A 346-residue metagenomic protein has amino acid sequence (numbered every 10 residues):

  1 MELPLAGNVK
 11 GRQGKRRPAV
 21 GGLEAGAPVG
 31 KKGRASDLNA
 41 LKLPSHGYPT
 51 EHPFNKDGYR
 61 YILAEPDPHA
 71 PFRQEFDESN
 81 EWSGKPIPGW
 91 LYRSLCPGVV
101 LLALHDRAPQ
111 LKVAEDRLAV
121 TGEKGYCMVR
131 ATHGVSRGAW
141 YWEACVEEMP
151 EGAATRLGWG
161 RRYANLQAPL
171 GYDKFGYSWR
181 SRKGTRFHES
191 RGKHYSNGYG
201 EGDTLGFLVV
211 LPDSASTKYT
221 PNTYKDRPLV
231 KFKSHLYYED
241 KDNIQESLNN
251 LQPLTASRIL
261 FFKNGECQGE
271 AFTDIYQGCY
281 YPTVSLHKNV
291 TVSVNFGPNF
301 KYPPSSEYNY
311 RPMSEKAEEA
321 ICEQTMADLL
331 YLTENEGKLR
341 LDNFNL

Functional and structural regions predicted by a protein language model:
M1-L346: PRY/SPRY (B30.2) beta-sandwich protein-interaction domains and their adjacent Ser/Pro/Gly-rich low-complexity linkers
